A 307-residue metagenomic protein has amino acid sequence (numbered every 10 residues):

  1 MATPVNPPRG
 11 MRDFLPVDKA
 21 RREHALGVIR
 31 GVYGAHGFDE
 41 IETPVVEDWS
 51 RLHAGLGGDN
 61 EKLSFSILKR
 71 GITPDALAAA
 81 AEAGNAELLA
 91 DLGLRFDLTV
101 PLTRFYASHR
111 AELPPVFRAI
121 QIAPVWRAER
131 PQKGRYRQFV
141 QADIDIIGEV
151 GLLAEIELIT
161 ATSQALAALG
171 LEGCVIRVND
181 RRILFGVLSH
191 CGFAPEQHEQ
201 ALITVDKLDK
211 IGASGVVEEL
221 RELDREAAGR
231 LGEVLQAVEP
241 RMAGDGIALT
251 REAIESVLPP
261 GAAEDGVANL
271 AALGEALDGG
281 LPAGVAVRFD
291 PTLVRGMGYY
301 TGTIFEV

Functional and structural regions predicted by a protein language model:
M1-F96, V100, I156-T160, E172-R177: TRNA-binding/sensing appendages of the translation machinery
H24-H36, E47-D48, E82-D91, D97-E172 (+1 more regions): Positively charged, Gly/Ser-enriched RNA/tRNA-binding surfaces
W49-S50, R182-I183, T204: Short secondary-structure capping/turn micro-motifs that flank functional sites
N60-P74, G192-R221: Acidic, His- and aromatic-enriched active-site or binding-groove loops in soluble protein domains that engage sugars
A161-A168, R182-G192: Hydrophobic mid-domain F-helix/FG-region of cytochrome P450s
G173-I183, A201, R288-V294: Short, surface-exposed recognition loops or helix-turn segments adjacent to catalytic cores
I176-N179, L208-K210, D265: Short acidic alpha-helix initiation/capping motifs at coil-to-helix transition points, especially at protein N-termini
F185-P195, G298-F305: Short glycine/threonine-rich loop-to-helix capping motif typified by GTGT followed within a few residues by an Asp-Pro
